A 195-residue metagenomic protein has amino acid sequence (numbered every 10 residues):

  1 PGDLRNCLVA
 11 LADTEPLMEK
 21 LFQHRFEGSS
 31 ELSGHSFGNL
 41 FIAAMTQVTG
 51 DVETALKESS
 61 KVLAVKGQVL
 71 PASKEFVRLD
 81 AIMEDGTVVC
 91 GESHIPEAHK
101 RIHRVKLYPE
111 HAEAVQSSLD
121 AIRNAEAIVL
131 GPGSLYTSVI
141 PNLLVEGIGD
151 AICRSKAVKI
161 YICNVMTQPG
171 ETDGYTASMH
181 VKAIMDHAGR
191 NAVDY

Functional and structural regions predicted by a protein language model:
P1-K100: Electropositive, gly/pro-rich neighborhoods at or near active sites that engage anionic ligands
E75-S134: Active-site gating loop/helix substructures
R123-N124, R154, A192: Alpha-helix C-terminal capping/helix-to-coil transition sites in glycosyltransferase folds
L135-E146: Glycine/threonine-rich flexible loop motifs
L135-T137, M166-P169: Short, catalytically relevant binding-site loops at active-site mouths
S155-K159: A short helix->loop->beta-strand "cap" motif at the edges of active sites that frequently abuts
I162-N164: Generic beta-sheet signal
G174-Y195: C-terminal functional extensions of proteins
